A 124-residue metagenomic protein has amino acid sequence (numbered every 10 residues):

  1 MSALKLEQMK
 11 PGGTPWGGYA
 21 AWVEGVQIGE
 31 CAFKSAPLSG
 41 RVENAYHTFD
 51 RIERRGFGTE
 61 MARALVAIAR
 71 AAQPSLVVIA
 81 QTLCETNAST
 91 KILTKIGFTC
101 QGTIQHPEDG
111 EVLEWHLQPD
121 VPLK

Functional and structural regions predicted by a protein language model:
L6, G13-K124: Acyl-donor (CoA/ACP) binding surface of acyl/acetyltransferases
